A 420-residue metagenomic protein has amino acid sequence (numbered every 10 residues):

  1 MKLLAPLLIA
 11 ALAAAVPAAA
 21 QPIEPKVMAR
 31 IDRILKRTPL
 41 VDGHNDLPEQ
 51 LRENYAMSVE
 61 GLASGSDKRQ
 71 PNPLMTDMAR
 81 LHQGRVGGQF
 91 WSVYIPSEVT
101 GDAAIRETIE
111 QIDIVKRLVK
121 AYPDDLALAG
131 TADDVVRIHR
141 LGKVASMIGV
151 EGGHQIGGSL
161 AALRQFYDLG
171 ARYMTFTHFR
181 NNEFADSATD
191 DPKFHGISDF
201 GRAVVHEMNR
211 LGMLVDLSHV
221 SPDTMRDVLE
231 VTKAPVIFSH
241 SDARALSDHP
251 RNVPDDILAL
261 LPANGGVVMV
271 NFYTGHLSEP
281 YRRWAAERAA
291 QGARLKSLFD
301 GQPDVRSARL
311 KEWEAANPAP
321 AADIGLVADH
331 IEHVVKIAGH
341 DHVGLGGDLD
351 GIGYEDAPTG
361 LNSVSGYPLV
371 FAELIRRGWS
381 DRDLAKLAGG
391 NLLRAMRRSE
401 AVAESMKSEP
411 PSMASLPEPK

Functional and structural regions predicted by a protein language model:
A5-A15: Bacterial N-terminal signal peptides
A19-H195, D248-K420: N-terminal hydrophobic targeting/anchoring segments and the immediately downstream early-domain regions of hydrolases
S159-L163, T224-A234: Distinct, well-ordered alpha-helical segments
K193-F200, D216-T224, V253: Short, contiguous, pocket-lining structural segments that sit at or immediately flank catalytic/ligand-binding sites
K193-R210, V228-F238, V370: Alpha-helix-loop-beta-strand connector modules within alpha/beta enzyme cores
H206-L217, S221-T224, I257-A263, H333: Substrate-binding cleft of carbohydrate-active enzyme catalytic domains
P222-D223, A243-A245, T274-L277: Short, catalytically relevant binding-site loops at active-site mouths
L229-D242, P358-T359, S365: A short alpha/beta connector and helix-capping loop motif
